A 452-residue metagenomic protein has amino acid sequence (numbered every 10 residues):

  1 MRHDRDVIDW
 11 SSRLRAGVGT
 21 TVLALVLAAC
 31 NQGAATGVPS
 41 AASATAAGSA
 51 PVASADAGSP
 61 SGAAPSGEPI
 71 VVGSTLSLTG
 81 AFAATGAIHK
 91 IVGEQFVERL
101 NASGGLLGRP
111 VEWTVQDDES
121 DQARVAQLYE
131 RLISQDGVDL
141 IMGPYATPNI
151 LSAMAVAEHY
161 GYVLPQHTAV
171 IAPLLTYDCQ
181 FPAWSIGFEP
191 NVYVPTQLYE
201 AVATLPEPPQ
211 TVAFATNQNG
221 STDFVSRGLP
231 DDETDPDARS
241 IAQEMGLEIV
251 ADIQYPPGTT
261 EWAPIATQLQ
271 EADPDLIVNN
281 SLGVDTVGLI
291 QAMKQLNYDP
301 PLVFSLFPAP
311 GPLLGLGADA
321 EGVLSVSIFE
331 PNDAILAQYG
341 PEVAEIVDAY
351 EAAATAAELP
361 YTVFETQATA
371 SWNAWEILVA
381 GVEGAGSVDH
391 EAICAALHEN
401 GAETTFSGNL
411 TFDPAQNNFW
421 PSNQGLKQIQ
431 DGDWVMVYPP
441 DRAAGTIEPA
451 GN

Functional and structural regions predicted by a protein language model:
L25-A29: C-terminal motif of bacterial Sec signal peptides marking the signal peptidase cleavage site
N31, A84-I91, S103-T176, Y255-A263 (+1 more regions): Beta-alpha junction/loop-to-helix N-cap segments that form part of ligand/metal-binding clefts
N31-A41: Bacterial lipoprotein signal-peptidase II cleavage site
G62-S66, I70-E94, Q116-A123, Y145-A146 (+3 more regions): Extracytoplasmic "Venus flytrap"
V125, W184-V212, W262-A263, T286 (+2 more regions): Hydrophobic alpha-helical segments within soluble ligand-binding/sensing domains
V138-D252, P301-S325: Extracytoplasmic ligand/sensor domains, especially the bilobed periplasmic-binding protein
F188, M293-W372, V437-G445: Extracellular/periplasmic periplasmic-binding protein-like sensory domains
A353, A357-T369, I377-M436: Segments of small-molecule ligand-sensing domains
